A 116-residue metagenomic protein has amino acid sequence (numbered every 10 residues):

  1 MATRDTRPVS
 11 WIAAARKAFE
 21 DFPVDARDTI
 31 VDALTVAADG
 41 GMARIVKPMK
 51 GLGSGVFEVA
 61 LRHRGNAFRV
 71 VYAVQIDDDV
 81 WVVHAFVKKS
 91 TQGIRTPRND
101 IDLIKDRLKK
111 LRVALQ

Functional and structural regions predicted by a protein language model:
M1-A67, I76-D79, V87-Q116: Basic, Lys/Arg-enriched alpha-helical interface segments
V83: Electropositive, glycine- and tryptophan-enriched low-complexity nucleic-acid-binding patches
